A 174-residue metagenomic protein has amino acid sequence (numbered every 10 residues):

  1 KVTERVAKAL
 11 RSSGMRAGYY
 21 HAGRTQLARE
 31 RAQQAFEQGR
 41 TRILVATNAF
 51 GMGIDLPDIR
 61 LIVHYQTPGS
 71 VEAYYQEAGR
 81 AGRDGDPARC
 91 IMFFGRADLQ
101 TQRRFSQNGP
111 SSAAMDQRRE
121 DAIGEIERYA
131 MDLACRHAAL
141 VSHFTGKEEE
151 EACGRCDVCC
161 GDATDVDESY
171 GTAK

Functional and structural regions predicted by a protein language model:
K1-A113, R118-D121, G146-E150, R155-V158: Helicase motor core with emphasis on the C-terminal RecA-like subdomain
D121-A122, E127-K174: Cys/His-rich short segments
